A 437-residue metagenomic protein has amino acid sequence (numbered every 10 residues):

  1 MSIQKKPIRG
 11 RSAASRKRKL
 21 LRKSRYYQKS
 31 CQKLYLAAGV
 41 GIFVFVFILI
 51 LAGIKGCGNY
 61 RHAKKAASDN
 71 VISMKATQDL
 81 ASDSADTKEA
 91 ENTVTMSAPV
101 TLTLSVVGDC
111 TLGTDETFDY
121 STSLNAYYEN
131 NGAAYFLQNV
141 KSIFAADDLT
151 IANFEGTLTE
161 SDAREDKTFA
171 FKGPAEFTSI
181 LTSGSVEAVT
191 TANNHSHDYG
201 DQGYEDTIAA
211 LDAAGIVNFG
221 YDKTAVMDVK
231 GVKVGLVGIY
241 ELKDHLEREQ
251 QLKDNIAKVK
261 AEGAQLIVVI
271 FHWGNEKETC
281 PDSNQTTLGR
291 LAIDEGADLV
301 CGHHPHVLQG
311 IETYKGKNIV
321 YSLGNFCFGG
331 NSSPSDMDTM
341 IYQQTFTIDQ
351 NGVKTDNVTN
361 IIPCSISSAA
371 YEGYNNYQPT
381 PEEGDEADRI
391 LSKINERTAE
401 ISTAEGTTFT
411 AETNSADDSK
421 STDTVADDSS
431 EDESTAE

Functional and structural regions predicted by a protein language model:
M1-Q28: N-terminal targeting leaders characterized by basic, low-complexity, disordered sequences that direct proteins
S2-R11, Q32-E437: Acidic, metal/ion-coordinating pockets
